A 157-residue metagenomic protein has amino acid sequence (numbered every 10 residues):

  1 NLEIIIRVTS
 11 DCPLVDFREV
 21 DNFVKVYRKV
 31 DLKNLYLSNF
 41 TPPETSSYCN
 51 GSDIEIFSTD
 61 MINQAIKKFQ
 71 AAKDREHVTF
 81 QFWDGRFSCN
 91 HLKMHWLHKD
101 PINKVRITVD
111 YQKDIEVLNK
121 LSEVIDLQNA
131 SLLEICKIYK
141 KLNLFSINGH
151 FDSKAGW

Functional and structural regions predicted by a protein language model:
L2-C12: Short beta-strand-to-loop acidic/aromatic patch adjacent to the donor-nucleotide binding site
V15-V105, E116, K120, E134-W157: Conserved core of the sugar-phosphate nucleotidyltransferase
T108: Conserved phosphate/pyrophosphate-binding and hydrolysis machinery centered on Walker-type P-loop NTPases, extending
Y111: Short, conserved phosphate/pyrophosphate- and ester-handling motifs at nucleotide-, phospho-/glycolipid
Q128: Polar, enzyme-active/binding microenvironments
